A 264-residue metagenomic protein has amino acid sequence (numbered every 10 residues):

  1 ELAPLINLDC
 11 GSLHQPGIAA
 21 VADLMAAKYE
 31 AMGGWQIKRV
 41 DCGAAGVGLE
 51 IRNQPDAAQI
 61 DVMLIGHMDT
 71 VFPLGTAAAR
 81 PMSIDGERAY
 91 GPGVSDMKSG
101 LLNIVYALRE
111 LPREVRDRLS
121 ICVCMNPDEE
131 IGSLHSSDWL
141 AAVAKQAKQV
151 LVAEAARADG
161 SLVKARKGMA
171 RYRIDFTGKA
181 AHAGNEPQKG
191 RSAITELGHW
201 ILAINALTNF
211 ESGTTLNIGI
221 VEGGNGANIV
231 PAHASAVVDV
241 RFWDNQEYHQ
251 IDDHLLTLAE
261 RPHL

Functional and structural regions predicted by a protein language model:
E1-P92, R113: Acidic/His- and Gly-rich active-site-bordering loop/insert found across diverse amide/peptide-bond hydrolases
A3, A26, L102-V105, R109 (+4 more regions): Predominant activation on well-ordered alpha-helical scaffold segments within soluble catalytic domains
C10-G11, A20, K38-C42, F72 (+3 more regions): Metal-dependent amide/peptide-bond hydrolase catalytic core, centered on the "pita-bread" metallohydrolase fold
P16, Y90-L102, E130, R191-I194: Short, conserved micro-motifs enriched in small and acidic residues
D61-M63, A89, K148-V152, R173: Short glycine-aspartate micro-motif
G86-S95, A181-A183, G224: A short glycine/serine-rich beta->alpha loop
M97-K167, N209: Acidic/histidine-rich catalytic neighborhood of metal-dependent amide-processing enzymes
